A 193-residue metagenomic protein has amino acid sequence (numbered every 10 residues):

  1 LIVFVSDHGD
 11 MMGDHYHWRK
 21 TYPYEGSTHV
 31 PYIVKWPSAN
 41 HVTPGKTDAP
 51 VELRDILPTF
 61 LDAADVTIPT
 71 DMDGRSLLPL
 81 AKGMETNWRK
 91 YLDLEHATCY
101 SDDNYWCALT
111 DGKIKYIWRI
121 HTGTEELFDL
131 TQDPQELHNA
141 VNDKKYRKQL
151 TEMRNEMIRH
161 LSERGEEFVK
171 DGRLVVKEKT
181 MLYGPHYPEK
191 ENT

Functional and structural regions predicted by a protein language model:
L1-T43, E52: Histidine-centered active-site microenvironments of extracellular/periplasmic hydrolases and transferases
H8-D14, R54-L57, D62-E126, L130 (+4 more regions): C-terminal cap/loop subdomain of S1 sulfatases and analogous C-terminal strand-loop tails that border
M11, P23, Y32, K46 (+3 more regions): Conserved beta-strand positions that form and line the central face of beta-propeller blades
R19, N40-P50, A63-I68, L137-Y146: Active-site rim elements
Y22-T28, A49-E52, P69, D73 (+2 more regions): Short acidic-hydrophobic sequence patches enriched in Asp/Glu that either
